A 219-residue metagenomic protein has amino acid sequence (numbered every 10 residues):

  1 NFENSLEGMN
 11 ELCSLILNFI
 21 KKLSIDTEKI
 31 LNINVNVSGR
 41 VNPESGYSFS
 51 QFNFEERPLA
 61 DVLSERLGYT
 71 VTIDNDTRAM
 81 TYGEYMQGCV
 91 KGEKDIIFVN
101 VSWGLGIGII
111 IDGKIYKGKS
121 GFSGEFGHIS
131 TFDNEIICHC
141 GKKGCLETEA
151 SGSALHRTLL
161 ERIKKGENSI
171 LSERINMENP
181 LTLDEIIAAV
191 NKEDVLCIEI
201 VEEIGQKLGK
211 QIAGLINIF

Functional and structural regions predicted by a protein language model:
N1-L31, L67-G68, D133-I137, K142-F219: ATP-binding/phosphotransfer module of carbohydrate and carboxylate kinases, centering on a glycine-rich
F2-L23, K29-D95: Glycine-rich phosphate-binding loop and adjoining helix at the ATP-binding site of ATP-dependent phosphoryl-transfer
R40-V41, G104, L155: Conserved sequence/active-site signature of Rossmann-fold short-chain dehydrogenase/reductase
S45-G46, G113, G166: Detector for glycine-centered tight turns/loop "hinges" at secondary-structure junctions
N75-T77, G121, E203: Short beta->alpha linker loops
G92-A150: Glycine-rich phosphate-binding loop of actin/hexokinase-like ATP-binding domains
